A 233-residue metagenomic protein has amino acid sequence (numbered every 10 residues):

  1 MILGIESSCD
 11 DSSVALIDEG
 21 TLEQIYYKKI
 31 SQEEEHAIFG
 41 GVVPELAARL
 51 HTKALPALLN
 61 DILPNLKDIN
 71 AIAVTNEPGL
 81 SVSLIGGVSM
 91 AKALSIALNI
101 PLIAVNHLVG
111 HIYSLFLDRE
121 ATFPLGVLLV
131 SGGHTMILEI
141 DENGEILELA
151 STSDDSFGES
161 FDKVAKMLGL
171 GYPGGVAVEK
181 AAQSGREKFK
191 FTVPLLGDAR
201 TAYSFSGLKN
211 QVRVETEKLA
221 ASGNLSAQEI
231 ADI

Functional and structural regions predicted by a protein language model:
I2, S7-S8, A15-I17, L22-Y27 (+3 more regions): A short helix-loop
I2-D68, V74-P78, H107, H111 (+2 more regions): N-terminal beta-alpha supersecondary unit
A54-A57, I85, S89-A93, E159 (+1 more regions): Short amphipathic alpha-helical face segments that pack within enzyme cores and frequently flank/anchor catalytic
V74-I100: Short Gly/Thr/Asp-enriched flexible loops that form oxyanion-binding sites at enzyme active sites
G86, L102-V109, L128-V130, D155: Active-site nucleophile and cofactor-binding loops and adjacent substrate-binding regions of central metabolic enzymes
A91-I112, A150: Short, acidic/small-residue loops that bind anionic groups at enzyme active sites
A104-G126: Conserved phosphate-binding catalytic cores of ATP/NTP-utilizing and phosphoryl-transfer enzymes
